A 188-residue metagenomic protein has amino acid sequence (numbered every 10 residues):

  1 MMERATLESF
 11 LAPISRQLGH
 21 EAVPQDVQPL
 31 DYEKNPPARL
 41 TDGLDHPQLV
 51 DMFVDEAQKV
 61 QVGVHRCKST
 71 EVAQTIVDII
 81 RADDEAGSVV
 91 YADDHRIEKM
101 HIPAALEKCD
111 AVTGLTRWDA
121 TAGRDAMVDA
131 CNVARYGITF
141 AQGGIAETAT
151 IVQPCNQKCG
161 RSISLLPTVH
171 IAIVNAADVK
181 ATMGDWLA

Functional and structural regions predicted by a protein language model:
M1-A188: The feature marks the mature, well-folded catalytic cores of soluble enzymes
